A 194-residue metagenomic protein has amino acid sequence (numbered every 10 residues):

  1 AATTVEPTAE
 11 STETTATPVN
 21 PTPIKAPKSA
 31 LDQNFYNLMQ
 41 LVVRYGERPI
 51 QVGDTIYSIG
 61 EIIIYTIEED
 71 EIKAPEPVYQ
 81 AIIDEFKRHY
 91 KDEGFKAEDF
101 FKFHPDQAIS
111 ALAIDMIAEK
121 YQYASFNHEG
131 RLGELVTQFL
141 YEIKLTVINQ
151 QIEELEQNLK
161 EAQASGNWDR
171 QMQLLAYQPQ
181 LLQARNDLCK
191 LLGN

Functional and structural regions predicted by a protein language model:
A2-G94, A113-F126, I152, E156: Non-catalytic protein-protein interaction segments used by genome-maintenance enzymes to assemble and couple activities
A81-N194: Bacterial replisome coupling helices
